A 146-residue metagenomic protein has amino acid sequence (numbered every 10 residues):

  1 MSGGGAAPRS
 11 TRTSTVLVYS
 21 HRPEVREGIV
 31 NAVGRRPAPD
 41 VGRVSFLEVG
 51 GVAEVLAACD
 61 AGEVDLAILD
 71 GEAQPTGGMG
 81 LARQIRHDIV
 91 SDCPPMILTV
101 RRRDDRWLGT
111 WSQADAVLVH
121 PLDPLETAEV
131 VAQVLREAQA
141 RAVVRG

Functional and structural regions predicted by a protein language model:
R12-G34, A67: Conserved acidic segment of CheY-like receiver
G28, L122-V131: C-terminal output helix
V41-G50: Short hydrophobic/Thr-rich beta-strand motif most characteristic of the beta2 strand and flanking loop of CheY-like
V49-L66: Acidic, metal-coordinating helix/loop segments flanking the phosphotransfer/catalytic sites of two-component signaling
D60-G62, R86-D92, S112: Conserved phosphotransfer cores of two-component systems
D65-I85: Conserved phosphotransfer microenvironments
G80, R101-V117: Alpha4 helix (beta4-alpha4-beta5 surface) of REC/receiver domains from two-component response regulators
D92-D104: A short, hydrophobic beta-strand element within the central beta-sheet of small alpha/beta folds
